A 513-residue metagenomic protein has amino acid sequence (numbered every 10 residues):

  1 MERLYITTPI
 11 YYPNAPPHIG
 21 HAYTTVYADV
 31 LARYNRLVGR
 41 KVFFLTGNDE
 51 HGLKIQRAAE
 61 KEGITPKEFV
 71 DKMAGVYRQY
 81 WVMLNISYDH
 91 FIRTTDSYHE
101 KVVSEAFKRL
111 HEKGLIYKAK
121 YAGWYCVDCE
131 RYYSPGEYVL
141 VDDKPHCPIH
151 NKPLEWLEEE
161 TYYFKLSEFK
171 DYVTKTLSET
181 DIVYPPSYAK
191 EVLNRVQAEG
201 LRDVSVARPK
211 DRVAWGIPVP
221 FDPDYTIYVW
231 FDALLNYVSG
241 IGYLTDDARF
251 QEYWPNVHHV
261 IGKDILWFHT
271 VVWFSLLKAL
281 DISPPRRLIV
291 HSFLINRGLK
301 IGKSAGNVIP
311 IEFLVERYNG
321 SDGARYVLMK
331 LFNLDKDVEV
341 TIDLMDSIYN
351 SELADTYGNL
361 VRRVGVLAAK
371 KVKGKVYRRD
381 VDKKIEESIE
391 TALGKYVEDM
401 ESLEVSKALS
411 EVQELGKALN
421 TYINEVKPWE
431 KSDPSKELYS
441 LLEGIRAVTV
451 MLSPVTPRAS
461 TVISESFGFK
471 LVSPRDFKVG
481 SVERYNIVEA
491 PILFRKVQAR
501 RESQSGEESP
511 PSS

Functional and structural regions predicted by a protein language model:
M1-N14, V30-V204, Y243, D247-A248 (+2 more regions): Conserved, charged catalytic cores of large soluble enzymes
M1-R3, F43, G47, A119-W124 (+4 more regions): Basic, alpha-helical terminal appendages of large translation-related enzymes
M1-R40, L45-T46, Y98-V102, I149-H150 (+3 more regions): Structured secondary-structure scaffolds
K67, D355, L403-S410, P454 (+1 more regions): Short, solvent-exposed positions on alpha-helices
Y125-C129, S292-L294, L344-I348, R379-K384 (+1 more regions): A glycine-rich phosphate-binding loop feature that marks nucleotide/adenosyl-phosphate handling sites
M345, Y349, V381, V397-M400 (+3 more regions): Non-transmembrane, amphipathic alpha-helical segments
A354, G358, E386, E390 (+4 more regions): Generic structural concept
V366, V405, V450: Aromatic-residue-lined binding/catalytic grooves and analogous aromatic/hydrophobic interfacial grooves in multimeric
